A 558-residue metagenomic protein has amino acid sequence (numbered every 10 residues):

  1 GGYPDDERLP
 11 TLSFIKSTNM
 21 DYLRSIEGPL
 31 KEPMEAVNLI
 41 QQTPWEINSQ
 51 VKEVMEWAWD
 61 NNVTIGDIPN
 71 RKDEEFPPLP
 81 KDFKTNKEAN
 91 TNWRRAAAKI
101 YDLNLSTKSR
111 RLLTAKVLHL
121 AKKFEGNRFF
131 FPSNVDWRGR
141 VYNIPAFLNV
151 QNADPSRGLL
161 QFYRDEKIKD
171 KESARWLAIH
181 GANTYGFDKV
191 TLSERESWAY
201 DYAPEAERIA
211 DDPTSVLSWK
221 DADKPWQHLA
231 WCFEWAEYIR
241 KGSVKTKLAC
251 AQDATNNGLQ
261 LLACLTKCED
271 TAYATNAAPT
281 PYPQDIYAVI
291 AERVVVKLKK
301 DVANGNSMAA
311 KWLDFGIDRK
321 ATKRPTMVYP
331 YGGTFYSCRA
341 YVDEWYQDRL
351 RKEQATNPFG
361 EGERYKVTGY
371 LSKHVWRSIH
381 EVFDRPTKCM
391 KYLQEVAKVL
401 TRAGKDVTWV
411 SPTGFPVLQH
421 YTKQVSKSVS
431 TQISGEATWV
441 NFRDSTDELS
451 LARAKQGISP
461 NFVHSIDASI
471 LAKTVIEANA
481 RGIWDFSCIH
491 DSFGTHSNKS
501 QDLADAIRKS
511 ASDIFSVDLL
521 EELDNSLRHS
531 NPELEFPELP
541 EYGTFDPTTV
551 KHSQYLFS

Functional and structural regions predicted by a protein language model:
G1-T326, P330-N461, R481, S500 (+2 more regions): Non-catalytic nucleic-acid-binding interfaces of large nucleic-acid enzymes and RNP effectors
W137-R138, C488-H490: Short Gly/Ser/Thr- and Asp/Glu-enriched loop/turn motifs at secondary-structure junctions
T326-V328, H490-H496: Conserved short loop/turn motifs at secondary-structure junctions
C338, L471, D491-F493: Hydrophobic, well-ordered secondary-structure elements that form the walls of internal hydrophobic environments
A452-A468, A472, I476: Long insertion/accessory domains within large nucleic-acid-processing enzymes
S469-I489: Active-site palm subdomain of RNA-directed nucleic acid polymerases
C488, A504-I507: C-terminal structured domain segments
